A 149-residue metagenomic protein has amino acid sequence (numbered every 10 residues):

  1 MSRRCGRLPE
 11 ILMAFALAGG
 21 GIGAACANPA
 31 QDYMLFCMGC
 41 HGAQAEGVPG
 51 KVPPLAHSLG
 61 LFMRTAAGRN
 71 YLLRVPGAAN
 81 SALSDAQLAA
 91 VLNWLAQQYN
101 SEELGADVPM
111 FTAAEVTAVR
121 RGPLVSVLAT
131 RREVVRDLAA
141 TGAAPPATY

Functional and structural regions predicted by a protein language model:
S2-L12: Bacterial N-terminal signal peptides that target proteins for export
E10-G21: Bacterial N-terminal signal peptides
G21-N28, G77: Short, intrinsically disordered, charge-biased short linear motifs at domain edges
C26-E46, R64, R69-N70: Sequence/structural segment immediately N-terminal to covalent heme-attachment motifs in c-type and related
H41-Q44, L59, V75-A79, L95-Y99 (+2 more regions): Sec/Tat-exported extracytoplasmic proteins
E46-S81: Gly/Gly-Pro-rich "capping" loops immediately C-terminal to redox-active cysteine motifs in periplasmic/lumenal
A86, Q97-Y149: Flexible coil segments in periplasmic/lumen-exposed cytochrome c-class electron-transfer proteins
